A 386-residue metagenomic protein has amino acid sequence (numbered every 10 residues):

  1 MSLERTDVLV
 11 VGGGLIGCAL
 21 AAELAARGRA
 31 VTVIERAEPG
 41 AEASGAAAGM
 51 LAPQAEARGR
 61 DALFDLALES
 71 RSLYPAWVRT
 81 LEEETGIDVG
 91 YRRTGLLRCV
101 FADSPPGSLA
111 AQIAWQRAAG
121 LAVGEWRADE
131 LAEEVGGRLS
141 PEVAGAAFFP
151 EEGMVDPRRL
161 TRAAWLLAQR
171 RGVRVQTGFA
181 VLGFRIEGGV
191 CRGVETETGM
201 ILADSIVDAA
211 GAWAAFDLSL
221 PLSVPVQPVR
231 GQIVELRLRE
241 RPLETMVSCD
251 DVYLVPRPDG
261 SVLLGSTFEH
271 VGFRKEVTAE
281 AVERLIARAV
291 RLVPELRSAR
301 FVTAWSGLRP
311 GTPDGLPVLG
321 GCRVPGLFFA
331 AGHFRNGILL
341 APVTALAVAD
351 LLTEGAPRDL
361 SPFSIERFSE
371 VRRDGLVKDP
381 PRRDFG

Functional and structural regions predicted by a protein language model:
S2-G14: Beta1/beta-strand and adjacent pyrophosphate-binding region of the FAD-binding site in flavoprotein oxidoreductases
V8-V10, V31, V262: Conserved hydrophobic helix-helix packing surfaces used for dimerization/oligomerization
A19-R27, I34-R36, G49-M50, I87-R92 (+1 more regions): Active-site substrate-recognition segment that forms the wall of the catalytic cavity or substrate channel
M50-E133, R288-V290: Dinucleotide-binding Rossmann-like beta1-alpha1 core, especially the glycine-rich loop that anchors the ADP
D65-L68, C99-G107, A147-L166, E276-A281: Short beta-strand to alpha-helix junction loop
A146-E197, I201-S205: Helical element adjacent to the flavin cofactor pocket in flavoenzyme catalytic cores
P157, V293-G386: C-terminal catalytic lobe of FAD-dependent flavoproteins
